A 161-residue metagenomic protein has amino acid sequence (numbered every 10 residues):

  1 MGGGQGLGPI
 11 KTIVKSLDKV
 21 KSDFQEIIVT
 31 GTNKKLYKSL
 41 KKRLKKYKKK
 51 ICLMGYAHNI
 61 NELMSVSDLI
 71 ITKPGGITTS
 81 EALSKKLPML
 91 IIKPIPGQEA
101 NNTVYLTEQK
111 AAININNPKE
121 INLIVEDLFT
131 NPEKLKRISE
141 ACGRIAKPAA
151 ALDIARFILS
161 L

Functional and structural regions predicted by a protein language model:
M1, T72-K73, I91-K93, Q109 (+1 more regions): Thr-Gly-centered strand-to-loop micro-motif
M1-V66: Donor-nucleotide binding loops and adjacent catalytic segments primarily of GT-B fold Leloir glycosyltransferases
G31-T32, Y56, G76, P94-Q98 (+1 more regions): Short, acidic/turn-prone active-site loops that include or flank metal/cofactor- and phosphate-binding residues
L63-N101: A donor-sugar binding/catalytic signature common to diverse glycosyltransferases and related nucleotide-sugar
E108-K134: C-terminal "capping" alpha-helix adjacent to the active site of nucleotide-linked donor transferases in cell-envelope
K134-P148: A short, well-ordered alpha-helix in the C-terminal region of glycosyltransferases
K147-L161: C-terminal alpha-helical cap of glycosyltransferases
